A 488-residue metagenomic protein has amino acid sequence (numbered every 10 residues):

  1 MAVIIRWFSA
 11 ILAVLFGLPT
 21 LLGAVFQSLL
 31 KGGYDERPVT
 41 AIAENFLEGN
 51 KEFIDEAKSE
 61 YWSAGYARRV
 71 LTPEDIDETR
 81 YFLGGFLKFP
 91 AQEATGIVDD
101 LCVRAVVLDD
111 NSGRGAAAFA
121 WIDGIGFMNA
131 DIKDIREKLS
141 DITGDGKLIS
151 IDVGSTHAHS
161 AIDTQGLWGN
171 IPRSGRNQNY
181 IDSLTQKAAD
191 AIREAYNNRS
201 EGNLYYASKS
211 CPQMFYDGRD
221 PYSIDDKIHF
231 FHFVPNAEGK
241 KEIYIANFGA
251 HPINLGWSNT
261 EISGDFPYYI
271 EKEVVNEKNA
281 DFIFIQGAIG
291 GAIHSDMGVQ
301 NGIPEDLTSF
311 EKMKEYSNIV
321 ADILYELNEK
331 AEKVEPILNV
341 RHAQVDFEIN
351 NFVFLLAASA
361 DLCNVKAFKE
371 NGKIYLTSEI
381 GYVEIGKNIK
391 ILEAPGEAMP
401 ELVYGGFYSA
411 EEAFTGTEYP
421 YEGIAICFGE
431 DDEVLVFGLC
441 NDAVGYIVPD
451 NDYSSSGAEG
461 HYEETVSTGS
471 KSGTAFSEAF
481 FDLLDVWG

Functional and structural regions predicted by a protein language model:
A2-G154, A161-P304, T308-E315, N328 (+1 more regions): Conserved beta-alpha junction segments in alpha/beta enzyme cores
V320: Anionic-ligand-binding alpha/beta catalytic cores of soluble enzymes and soluble regulatory domains that recognize
L324: Glycan-recognition surfaces in beta-rich domains, encompassing non-catalytic CBMs and lectin-like receptor-binding
